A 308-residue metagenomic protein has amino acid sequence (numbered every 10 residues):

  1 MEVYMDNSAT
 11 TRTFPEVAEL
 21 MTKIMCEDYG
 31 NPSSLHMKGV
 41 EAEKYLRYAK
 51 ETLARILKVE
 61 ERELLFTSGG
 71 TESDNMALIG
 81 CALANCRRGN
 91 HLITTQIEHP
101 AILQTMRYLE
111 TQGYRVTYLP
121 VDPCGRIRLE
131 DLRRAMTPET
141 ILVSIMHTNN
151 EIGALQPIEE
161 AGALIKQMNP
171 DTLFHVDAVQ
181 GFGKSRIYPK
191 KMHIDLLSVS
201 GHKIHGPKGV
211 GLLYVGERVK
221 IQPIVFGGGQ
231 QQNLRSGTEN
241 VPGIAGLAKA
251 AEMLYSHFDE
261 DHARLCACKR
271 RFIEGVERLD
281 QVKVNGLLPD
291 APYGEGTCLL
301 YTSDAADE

Functional and structural regions predicted by a protein language model:
A9-V59, K249: Glycine-rich phosphate-binding segment of PLP-dependent enzymes
M37-K38, A251-E274, K283-G296: Structural signature of PLP-dependent enzymes
E41-A54, V59-G89, E98-T105: Conserved beta-loop-alpha segment that forms the PLP phosphate-binding cup at the N-terminus of a helix
I79-E139: PLP-dependent aminotransferase-like
T117, V121-F182: Active-site phosphate-binding strand-loop segment of PLP-dependent enzymes
K191-K249: Active-site PLP attachment segment
Y301-E308: Conserved small/polar residues in nucleotide/adenosyl-binding loops
